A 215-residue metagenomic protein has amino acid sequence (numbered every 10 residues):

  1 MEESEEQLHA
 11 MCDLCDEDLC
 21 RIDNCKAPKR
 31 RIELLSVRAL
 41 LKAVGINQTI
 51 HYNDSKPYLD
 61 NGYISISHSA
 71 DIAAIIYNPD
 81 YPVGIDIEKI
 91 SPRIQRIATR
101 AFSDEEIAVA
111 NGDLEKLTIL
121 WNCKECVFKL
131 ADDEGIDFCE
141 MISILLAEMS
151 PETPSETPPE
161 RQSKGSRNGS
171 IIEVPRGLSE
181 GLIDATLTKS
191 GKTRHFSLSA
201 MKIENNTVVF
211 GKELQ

Functional and structural regions predicted by a protein language model:
M1-S155, N168-Q215: Core catalytic alpha/beta fold that binds nucleotide/phospho-ligands
P159: Short, conserved DNA-binding cores of transcription-related domains
